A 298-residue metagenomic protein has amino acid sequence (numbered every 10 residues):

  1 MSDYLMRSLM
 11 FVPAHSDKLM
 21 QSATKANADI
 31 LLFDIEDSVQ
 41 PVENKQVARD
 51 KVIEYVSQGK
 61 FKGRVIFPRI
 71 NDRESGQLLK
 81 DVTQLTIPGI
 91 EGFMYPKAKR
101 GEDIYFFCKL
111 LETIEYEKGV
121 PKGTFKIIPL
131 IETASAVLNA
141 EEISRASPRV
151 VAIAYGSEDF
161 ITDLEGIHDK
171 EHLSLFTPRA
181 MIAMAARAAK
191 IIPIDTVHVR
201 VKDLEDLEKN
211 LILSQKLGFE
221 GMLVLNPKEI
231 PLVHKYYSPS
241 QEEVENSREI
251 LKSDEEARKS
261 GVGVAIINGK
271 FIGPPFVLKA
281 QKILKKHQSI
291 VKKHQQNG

Functional and structural regions predicted by a protein language model:
M1-G298: Expand to "…catalyze enediolate/carbanion chemistry for C-C bond making/breaking, isomerization, decarboxylation
